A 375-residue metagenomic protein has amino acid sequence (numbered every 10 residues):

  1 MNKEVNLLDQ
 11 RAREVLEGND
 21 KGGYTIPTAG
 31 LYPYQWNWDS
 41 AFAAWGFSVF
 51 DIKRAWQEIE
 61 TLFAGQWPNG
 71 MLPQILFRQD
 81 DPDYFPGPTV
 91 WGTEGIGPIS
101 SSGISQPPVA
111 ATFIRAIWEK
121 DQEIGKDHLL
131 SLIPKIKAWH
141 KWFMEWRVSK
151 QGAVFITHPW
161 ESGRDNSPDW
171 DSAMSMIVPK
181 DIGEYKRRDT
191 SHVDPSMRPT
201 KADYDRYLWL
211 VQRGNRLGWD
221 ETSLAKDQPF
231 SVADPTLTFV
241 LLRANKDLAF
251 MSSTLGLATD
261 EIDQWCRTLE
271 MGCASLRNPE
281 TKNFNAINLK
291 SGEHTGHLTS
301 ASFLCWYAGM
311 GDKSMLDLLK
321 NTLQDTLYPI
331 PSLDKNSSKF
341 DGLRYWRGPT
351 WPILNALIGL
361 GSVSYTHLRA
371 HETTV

Functional and structural regions predicted by a protein language model:
N2-Q35, I59-S100, A153-V232, R267-T350: Extended glycan-interaction surfaces of carbohydrate-active proteins
E14, T61-P68, A116, K135-S149 (+3 more regions): Alpha-helical scaffold segments in carbohydrate-active enzymes
S40-N69, A301-G311, N355-Y365: Alpha-helical support elements that line or immediately flank enzyme active sites and cofactor-binding pockets
G92-S105, V109-Q122, L357-G361: Hydrophobic/aromatic-rich effector regions of fungal transcription factors
V109-D165: Internal, well-ordered domain-core segments that constitute the primary functional module of diverse proteins
I117-L130, L248-D260, Y365: Inter-helical turn/loop segments and adjacent helix faces that build the functional surface of alpha-helical bundle
F230-L255, P349-L354, G361-S364: Long, repeat-rich segments with strong aromatic
T366-T373: Conserved small/polar residues in nucleotide/adenosyl-binding loops
